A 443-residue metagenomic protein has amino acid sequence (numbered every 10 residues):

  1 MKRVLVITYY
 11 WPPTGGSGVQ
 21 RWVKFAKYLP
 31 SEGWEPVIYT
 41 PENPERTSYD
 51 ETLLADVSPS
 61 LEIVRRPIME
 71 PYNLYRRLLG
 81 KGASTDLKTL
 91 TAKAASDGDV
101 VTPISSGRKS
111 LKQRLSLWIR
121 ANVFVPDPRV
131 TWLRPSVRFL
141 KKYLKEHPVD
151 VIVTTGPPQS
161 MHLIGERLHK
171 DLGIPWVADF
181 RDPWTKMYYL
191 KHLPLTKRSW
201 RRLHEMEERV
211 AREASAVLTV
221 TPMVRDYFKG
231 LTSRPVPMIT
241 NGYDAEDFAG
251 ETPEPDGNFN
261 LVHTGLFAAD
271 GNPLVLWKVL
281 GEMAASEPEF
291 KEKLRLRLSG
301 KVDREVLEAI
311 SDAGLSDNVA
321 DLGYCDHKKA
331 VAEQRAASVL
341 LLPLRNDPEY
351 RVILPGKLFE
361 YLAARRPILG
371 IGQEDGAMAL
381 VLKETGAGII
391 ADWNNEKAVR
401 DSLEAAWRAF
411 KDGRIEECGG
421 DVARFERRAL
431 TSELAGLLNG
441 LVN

Functional and structural regions predicted by a protein language model:
M1-L78, G82-T85, A216, V236 (+1 more regions): N-terminal subdomain of nucleotide-sugar transferases
Y72-R77, Y243-N258: Acidic anion/phosphate-binding donor-loop and adjacent secondary structure in glycosyltransferase catalytic cores
R138-K141, S160-L163, R167-D171, W184-T185 (+1 more regions): Membrane-proximal helix-turn-helix segments that form the acceptor-binding/catalytic region of lipid-linked
S215, A313, N318-A320, Q334-R351 (+1 more regions): Acidic donor-binding loop of glycosyltransferase active sites
M223, G242: Carbohydrate-associated surface elements
E254-G271, W277-L280, L430: Conserved donor-binding/catalytic core segment of Leloir-type glycosyltransferases
E287, K291-G300, R304-V331: Nucleotide-activated donor-binding/catalytic signature segment of Leloir-type glycosyltransferases, i.e., the conserved
N394-A398, K411-G440: A charged, aromatic-enriched C-terminal amphipathic alpha-helix characteristic of glycosyltransferases across folds
